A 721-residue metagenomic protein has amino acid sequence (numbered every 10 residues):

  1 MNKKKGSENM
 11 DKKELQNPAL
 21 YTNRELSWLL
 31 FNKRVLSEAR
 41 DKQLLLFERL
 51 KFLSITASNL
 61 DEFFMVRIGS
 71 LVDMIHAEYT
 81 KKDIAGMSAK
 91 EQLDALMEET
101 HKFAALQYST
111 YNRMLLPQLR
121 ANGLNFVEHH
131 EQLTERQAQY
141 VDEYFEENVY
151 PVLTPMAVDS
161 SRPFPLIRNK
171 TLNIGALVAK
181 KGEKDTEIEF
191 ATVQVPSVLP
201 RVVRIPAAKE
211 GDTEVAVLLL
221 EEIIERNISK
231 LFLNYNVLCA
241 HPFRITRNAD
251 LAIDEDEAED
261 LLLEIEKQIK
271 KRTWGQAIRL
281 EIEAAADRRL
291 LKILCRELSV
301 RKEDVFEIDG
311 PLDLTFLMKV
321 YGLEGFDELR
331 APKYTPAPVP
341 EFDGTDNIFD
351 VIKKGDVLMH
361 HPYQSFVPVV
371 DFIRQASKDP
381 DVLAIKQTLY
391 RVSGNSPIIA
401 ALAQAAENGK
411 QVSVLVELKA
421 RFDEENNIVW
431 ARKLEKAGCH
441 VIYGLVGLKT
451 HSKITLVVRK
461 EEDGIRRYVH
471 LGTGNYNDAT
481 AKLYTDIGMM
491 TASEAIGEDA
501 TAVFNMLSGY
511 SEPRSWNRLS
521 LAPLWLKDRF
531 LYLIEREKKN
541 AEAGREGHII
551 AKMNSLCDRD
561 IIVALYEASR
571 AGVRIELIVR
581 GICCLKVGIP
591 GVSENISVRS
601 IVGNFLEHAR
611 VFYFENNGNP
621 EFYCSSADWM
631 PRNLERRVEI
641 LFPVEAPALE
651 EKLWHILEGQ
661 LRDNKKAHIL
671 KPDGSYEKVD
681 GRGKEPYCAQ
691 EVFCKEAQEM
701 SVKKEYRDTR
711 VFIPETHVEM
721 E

Functional and structural regions predicted by a protein language model:
N2-I549, E567-A571, C583-E721: N-terminal localization/anchoring segments of enzymes in phospholipid and broader phosphate metabolism
N554: Cofactor-pocket helix-loop regions in the catalytic cores of large enzyme subunits
C557, G581: A generic "binding-loop/recognition-motif" signal
R559-I562, Y566: Glycine/threonine-rich ATP-lid/beta-loop region of ATP-binding domains
R574-I578: Hydrophobic alpha/beta core scaffold segments
